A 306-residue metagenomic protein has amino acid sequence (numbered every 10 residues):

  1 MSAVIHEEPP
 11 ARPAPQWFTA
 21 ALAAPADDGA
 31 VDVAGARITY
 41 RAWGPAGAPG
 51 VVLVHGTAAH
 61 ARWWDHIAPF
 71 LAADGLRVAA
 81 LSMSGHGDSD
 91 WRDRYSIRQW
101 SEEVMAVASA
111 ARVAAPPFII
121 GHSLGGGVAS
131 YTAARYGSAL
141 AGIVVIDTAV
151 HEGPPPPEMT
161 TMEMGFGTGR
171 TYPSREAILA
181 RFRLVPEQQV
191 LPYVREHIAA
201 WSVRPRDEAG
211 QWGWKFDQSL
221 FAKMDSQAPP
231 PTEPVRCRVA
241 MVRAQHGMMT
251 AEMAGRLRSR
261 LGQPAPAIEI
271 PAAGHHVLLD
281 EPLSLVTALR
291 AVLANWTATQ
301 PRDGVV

Functional and structural regions predicted by a protein language model:
M1-V51, A73-L76, V113, A294-V306: Alpha/beta-hydrolase fold catalytic core
V33-T39, A73, A79, M83-I120 (+1 more regions): Active-site loop/oxyanion-hole signature of alpha/beta-hydrolase fold enzymes
R41-D88: Conserved HGGG/HGGXW glycine-rich cap/lid loop of the alpha/beta-hydrolase fold
G121, G125, A129: Gly/Ala-rich beta-loop-alpha elbow adjacent to hydrolase catalytic centers
Y131-A134, A141-P173: Flexible "cap/lid" loop of the alpha/beta hydrolase fold
T171-A228: Conserved alpha/beta-hydrolase catalytic His-Asp/Glu region
P205-R260, E269: Conserved serine/cysteine hydrolase catalytic core
A273-P282, V286: Catalytic histidine-centered segment of alpha/beta-hydrolase-like enzymes
